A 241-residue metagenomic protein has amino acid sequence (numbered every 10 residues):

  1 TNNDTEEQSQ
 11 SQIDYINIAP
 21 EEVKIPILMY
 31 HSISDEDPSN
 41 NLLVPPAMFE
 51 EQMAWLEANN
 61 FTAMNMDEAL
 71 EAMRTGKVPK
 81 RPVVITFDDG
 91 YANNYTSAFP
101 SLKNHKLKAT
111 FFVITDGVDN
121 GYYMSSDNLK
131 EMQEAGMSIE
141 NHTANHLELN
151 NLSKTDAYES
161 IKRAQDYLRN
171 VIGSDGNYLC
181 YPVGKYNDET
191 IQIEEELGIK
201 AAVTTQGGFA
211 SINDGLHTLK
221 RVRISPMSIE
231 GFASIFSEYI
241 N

Functional and structural regions predicted by a protein language model:
T1-N2: Sec-dependent N-terminal signal peptides of Gram-positive bacterial secreted proteins and lipoproteins
E6-T86, A92-N93, N151-N241: C-terminal active-site subregion of NodB/CE4 polysaccharide deacetylases
I27-M29, T62-M66, K103, K108-D119 (+3 more regions): Short, well-structured secondary-structure segments
I85, V113-G117, L147-N150: Surface-exposed cleft-lining segments at the edges of enzyme active sites
F87-D88, N141: Active-site flanking residues adjacent to catalytic metal/cofactor-binding acidic residues
Y91-A92, N145: Short, glycine/acidic-enriched loop or turn micro-motifs at the edges of active sites
F99-L107, M124-N141, E195-E196, D214: Acidic (Asp/Glu)-rich catalytic clusters
E140-T155: Substrate-binding clefts and substrate-entry loops adjacent to catalytic sites of polymer-processing enzymes acting on
